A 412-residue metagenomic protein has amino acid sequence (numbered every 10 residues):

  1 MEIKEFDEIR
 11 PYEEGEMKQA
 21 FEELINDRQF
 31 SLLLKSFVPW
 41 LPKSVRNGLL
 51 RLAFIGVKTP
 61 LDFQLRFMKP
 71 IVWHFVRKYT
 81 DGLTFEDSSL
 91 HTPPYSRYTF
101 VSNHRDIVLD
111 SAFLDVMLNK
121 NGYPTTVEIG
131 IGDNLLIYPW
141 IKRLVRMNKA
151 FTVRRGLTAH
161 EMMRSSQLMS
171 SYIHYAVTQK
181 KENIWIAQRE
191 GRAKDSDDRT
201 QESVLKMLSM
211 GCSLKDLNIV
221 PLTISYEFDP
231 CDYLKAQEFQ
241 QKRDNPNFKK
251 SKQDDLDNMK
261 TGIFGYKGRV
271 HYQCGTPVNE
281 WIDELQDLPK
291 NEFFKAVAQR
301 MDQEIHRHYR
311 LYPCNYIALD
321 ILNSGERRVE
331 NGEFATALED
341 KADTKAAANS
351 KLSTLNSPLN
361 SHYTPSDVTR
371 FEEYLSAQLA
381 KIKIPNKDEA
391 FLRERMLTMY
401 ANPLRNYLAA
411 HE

Functional and structural regions predicted by a protein language model:
M1-Y98, H104-D115, N119, K142 (+2 more regions): Membrane-anchoring hydrophobic helices of lipid-metabolizing enzymes
E2-E5, E13-M17, N26-Q29, F63-I71 (+11 more regions): Alpha-helical structural motif
K58, D62, G156-M163, D195 (+1 more regions): Charge-dense, low-complexity intrinsically disordered segments
M68, V72-V278, F334-K345, N349 (+1 more regions): Soluble catalytic domains of membrane acyltransferases
D232, E326-R327, N331: Internal, charge-rich low-complexity segments
D257-R307, P313-I317: C-terminal structural cap/anchor segments
I305, Y309-E326, N360-E412: Long, low-complexity C-terminal extensions of enzymes
R327-V329, S350-S357, S361: Intrinsic disorder/low-complexity segments
